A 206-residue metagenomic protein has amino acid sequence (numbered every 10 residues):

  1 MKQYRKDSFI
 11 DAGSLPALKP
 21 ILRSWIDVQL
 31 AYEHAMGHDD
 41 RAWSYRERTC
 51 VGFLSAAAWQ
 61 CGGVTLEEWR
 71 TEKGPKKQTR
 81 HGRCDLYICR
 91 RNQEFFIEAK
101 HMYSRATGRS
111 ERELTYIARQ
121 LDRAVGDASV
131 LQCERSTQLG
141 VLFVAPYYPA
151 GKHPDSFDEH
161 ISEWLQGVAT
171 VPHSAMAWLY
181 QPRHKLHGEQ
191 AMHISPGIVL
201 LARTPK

Functional and structural regions predicted by a protein language model:
M1-F53, A57: Interdomain/boundary linker segments immediately adjacent to catalytic/signaling cores
W25, Q29, L54-A58, G62 (+2 more regions): Hydrophobic, Leu/Ile/Phe/Ala-enriched alpha-helical segments that form helix-helix packing faces
Y32-C50, V64-L66, L131-L139, A177: Short glycine-rich, low-complexity/disordered patches
E47, E68-E72, E98: Acidic-residue sensor for enzyme active/binding pockets
W59-T79, D85-C89: A short acidic/basic microdomain associated with nuclease active sites
D85-R105: Conserved catalytic cores of phosphodiester-cleaving nucleases, focusing on short active-site segments
A99-F157: Catalytic cores of nucleic-acid endonucleases
R135-K206: Glycine-rich, aromatic-bearing surface loops/beta-hairpins
